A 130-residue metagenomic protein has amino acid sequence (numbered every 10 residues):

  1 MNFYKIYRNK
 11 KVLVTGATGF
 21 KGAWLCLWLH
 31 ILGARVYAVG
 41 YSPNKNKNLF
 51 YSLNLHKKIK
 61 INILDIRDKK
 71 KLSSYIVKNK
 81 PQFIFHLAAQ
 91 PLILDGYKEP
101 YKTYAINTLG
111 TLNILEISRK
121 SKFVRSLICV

Functional and structural regions predicted by a protein language model:
M1-V130: N-terminal Rossmann-like NAD(P)+-binding domain of SDR-like oxidoreductases, especially those catalyzing
